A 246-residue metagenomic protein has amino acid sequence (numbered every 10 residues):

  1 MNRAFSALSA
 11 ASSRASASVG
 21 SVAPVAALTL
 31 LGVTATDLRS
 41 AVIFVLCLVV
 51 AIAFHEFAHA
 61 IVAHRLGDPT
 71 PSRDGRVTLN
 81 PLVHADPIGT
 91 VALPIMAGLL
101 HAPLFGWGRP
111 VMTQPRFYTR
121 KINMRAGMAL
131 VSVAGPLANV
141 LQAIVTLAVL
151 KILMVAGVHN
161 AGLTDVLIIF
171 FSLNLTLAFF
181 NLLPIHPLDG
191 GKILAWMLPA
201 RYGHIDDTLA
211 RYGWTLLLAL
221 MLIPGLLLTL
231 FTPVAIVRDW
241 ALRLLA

Functional and structural regions predicted by a protein language model:
M1-A246: Hydrophobic transmembrane alpha-helices and their immediate loop junctions in multi-pass integral membrane proteins
